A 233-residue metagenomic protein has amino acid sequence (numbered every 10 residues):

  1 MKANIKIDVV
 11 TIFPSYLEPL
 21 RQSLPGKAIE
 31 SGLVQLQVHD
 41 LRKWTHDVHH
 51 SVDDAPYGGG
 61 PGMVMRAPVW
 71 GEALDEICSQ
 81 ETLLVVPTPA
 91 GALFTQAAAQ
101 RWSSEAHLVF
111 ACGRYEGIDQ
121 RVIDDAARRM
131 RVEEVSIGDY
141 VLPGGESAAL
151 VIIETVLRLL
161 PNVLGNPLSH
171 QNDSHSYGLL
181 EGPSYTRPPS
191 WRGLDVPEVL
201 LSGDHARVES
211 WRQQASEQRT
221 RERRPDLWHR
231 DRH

Functional and structural regions predicted by a protein language model:
K2-I7, C78-Q80: Residues lining hydrophobic/aromatic ligand-binding pockets adjacent to catalytic sites
N4-K43: Glycine-rich, flexible N-terminal cofactor/catalytic loop recognition
D8-V10, Q37-H39, L83-V85, L108-F110 (+1 more regions): Hydrophobic/aromatic beta-strand patches that form the interior of the parallel beta-sheet core in alpha/beta enzyme
T45-W70, C78: A short aromatic-anchored loop/beta-hairpin motif
V64-R114, I118-D119: S-adenosyl-L-methionine/SAH cofactor-binding core of RNA-modifying enzymes
V122-H175: Structured adenosyl-cofactor binding patch, chiefly the S-adenosyl-L-methionine
H175-R232: Long, charged alpha-helical interface segments
